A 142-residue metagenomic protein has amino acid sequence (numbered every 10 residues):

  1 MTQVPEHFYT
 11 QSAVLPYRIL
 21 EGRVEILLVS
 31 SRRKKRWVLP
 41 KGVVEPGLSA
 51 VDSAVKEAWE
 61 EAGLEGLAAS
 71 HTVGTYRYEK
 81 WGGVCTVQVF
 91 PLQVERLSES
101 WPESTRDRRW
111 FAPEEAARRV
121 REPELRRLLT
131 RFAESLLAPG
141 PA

Functional and structural regions predicted by a protein language model:
M1-I26: Conserved N-terminal beta-strand and adjoining loop/helix that marks the start of the Nudix/MutT-like hydrolase domain
T10-S12, V24, C85-Q88, R106: Change "...and in nucleic-acid phosphodiester-cleaving endonucleases..." to "...and in nucleic-acid processing enzymes
P16, L28, V89-Q93: Short, well-ordered beta-strand micro-motif
G22-L64: Conserved Nudix-box catalytic region and its N-terminal flanking loop in Nudix hydrolases and closely related
K34, A116-A117, L125: A generic structural signal for short hydrophobic patches within well-formed alpha-helices
L64-G74: A short coil-to-beta-strand element that immediately follows conserved catalytic motifs
T75-E99, R109, P113: Active-site-adjacent beta-strand/loop module that shapes the phosphate/pyrophosphate-binding cleft
V120-A142: Charged phosphate-binding loop/patch that engages nucleotide di/tri-phosphates or the phosphate backbone of nucleic
